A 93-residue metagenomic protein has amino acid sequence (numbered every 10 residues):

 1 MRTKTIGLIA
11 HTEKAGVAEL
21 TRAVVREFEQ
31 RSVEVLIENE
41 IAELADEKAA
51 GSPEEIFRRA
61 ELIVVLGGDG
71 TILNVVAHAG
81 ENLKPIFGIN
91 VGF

Functional and structural regions predicted by a protein language model:
M1-E13: Generic N-terminal amphipathic, Lys/Arg-enriched alpha-helix
K14-R22: Glycine- and acidic-residue-enriched helix-capping/strand-helix junction motifs
G16, A42-E43, K48-F93: Small-residue-rich beta-alpha loop regions that form the catalytic core of phosphotransfer and lipid-active enzymes
G16, E29-Q30: Short, basic/aromatic recognition patches that contact phosphate-bearing ligands
T21-V25, V76: Short amphipathic alpha-helical segments and helix-helix/interface helices
V25, E29, G80: Anion (oxyanion) recognition and catalysis
V33-E40: Short internal beta-strands
